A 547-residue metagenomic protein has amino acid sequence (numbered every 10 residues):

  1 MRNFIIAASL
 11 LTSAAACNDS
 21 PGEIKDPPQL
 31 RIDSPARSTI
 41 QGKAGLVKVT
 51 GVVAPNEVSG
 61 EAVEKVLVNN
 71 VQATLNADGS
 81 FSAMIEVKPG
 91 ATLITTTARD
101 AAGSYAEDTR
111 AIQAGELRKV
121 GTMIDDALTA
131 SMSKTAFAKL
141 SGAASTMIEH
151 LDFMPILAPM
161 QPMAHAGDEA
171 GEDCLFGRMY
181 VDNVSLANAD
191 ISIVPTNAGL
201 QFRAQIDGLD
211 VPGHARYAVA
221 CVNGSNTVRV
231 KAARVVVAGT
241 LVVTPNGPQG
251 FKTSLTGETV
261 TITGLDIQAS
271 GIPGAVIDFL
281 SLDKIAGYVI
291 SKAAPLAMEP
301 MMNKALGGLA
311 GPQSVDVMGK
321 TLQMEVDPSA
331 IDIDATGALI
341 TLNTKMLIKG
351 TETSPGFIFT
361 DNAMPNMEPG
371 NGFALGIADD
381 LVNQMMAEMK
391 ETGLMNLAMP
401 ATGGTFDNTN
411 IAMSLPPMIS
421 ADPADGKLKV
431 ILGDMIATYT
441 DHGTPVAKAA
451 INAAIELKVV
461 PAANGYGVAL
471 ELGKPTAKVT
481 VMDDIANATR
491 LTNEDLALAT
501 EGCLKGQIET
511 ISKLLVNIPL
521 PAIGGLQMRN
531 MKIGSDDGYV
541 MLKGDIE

Functional and structural regions predicted by a protein language model:
S13-A16: C-terminal motif of bacterial Sec signal peptides marking the signal peptidase cleavage site
D19-L46: Short, compositionally biased P/S/T/A/G/V-rich stretches that sit at domain boundaries
V49-E57: Aromatic/hydrophobic beta-strand junction motif of beta-rich domains
G79-A83: Short strand-edge motifs at loop-to-beta-strand transitions and within beta-strands of extracellular beta-rich domains
M84-T92: Surface-exposed, short loops/turns at beta-strand junctions within beta-sandwich domains
G103-G115: Edge beta-strands of extracellular beta-sandwich domains
G115-D207, Q268-E547: Extended, low-charge, aliphatic-rich alpha-helical segments
